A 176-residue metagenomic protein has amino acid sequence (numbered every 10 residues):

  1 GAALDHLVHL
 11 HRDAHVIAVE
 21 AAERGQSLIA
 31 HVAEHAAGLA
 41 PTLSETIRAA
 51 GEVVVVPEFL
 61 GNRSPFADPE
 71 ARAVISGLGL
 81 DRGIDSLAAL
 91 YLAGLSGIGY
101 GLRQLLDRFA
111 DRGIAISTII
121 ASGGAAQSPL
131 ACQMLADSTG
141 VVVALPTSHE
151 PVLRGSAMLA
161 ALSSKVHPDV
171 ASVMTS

Functional and structural regions predicted by a protein language model:
G1, D5-V8, L92, S96-Y100 (+2 more regions): Glycine-rich phosphate-binding/hydrolytic loop that grips phosphoryl groups
G1-S64, A171-M174: A short helix-loop
V8-H15, A36, A40, G99-L102 (+3 more regions): Structural signal for hydrophobic packing residues in well-ordered secondary-structure cores of soluble enzyme domains
V16, D111, V166-V170: Charged, solvent-exposed alpha-helical segments that act as regulatory interaction surfaces
A21, G25-L28, S76, D111-R112 (+5 more regions): Short, surface-exposed, charged/polar-biased interaction segments
P41-R154: Activation-segment/catalytic-loop signature of the eukaryotic protein kinase fold
